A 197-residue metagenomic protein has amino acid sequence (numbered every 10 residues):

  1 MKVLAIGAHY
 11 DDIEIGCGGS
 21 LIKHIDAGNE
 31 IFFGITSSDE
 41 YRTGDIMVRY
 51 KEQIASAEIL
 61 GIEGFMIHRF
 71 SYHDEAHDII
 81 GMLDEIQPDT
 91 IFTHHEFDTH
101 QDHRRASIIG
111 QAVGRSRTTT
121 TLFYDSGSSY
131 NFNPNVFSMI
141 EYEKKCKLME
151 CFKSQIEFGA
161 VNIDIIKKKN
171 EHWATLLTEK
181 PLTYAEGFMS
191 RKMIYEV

Functional and structural regions predicted by a protein language model:
M1-Y10, E14-T120, I165, L176 (+1 more regions): Active-site beta-strand->loop->alpha-helix modules in alpha/beta enzyme cores, enriched in Gly/His/Asp(Glu)
E52, E58-L60, R117-V197: The feature marks non-catalytic terminal segments
